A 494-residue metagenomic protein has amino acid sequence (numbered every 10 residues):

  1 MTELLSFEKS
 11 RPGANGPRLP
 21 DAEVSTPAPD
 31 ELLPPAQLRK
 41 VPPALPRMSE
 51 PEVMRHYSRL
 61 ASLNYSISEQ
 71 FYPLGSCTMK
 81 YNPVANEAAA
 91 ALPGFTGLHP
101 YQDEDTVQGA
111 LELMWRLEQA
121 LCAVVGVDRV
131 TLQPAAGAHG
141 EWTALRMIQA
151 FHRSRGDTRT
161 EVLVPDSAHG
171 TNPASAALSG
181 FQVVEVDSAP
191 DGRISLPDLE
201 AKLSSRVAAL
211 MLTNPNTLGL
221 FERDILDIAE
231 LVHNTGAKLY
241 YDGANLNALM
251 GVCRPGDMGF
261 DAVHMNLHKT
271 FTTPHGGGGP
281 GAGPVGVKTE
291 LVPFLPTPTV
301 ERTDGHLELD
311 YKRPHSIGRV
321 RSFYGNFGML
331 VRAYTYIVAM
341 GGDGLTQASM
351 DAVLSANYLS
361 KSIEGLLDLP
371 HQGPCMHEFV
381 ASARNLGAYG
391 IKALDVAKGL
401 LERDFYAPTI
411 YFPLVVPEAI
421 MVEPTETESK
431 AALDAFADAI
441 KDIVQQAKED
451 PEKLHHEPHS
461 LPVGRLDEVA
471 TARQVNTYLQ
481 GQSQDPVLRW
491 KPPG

Functional and structural regions predicted by a protein language model:
M1-R129, C253, T303-V320, Y324 (+1 more regions): Non-catalytic terminal extensions of PLP-dependent enzymes
L60-N64, A120, V124, F151-S154 (+14 more regions): Change "in soluble alpha/beta enzymes" to "in soluble alpha/beta proteins
Y65-E87, Q133-A144, F271-G286, E290-L291 (+2 more regions): Conserved phosphate/anionic-ligand binding catalytic regions in large, soluble enzymes, centered on
G109, H139-D304, G390-I391, E418: Conserved PLP-enzyme active-site core in the AAT-like
R116, W142-T143, M147, G286 (+4 more regions): Short amphipathic alpha-helical face segments that pack within enzyme cores and frequently flank/anchor catalytic
D128-P134, E161-V164: A short, small-residue-rich loop immediately preceding and capping a beta-strand
T131, V184-V186, P408: General small-molecule cofactor/ligand-binding pocket signal
P280, P284, K288-R319, F327 (+1 more regions): Long, C-terminal catalytic modules of enzymes
